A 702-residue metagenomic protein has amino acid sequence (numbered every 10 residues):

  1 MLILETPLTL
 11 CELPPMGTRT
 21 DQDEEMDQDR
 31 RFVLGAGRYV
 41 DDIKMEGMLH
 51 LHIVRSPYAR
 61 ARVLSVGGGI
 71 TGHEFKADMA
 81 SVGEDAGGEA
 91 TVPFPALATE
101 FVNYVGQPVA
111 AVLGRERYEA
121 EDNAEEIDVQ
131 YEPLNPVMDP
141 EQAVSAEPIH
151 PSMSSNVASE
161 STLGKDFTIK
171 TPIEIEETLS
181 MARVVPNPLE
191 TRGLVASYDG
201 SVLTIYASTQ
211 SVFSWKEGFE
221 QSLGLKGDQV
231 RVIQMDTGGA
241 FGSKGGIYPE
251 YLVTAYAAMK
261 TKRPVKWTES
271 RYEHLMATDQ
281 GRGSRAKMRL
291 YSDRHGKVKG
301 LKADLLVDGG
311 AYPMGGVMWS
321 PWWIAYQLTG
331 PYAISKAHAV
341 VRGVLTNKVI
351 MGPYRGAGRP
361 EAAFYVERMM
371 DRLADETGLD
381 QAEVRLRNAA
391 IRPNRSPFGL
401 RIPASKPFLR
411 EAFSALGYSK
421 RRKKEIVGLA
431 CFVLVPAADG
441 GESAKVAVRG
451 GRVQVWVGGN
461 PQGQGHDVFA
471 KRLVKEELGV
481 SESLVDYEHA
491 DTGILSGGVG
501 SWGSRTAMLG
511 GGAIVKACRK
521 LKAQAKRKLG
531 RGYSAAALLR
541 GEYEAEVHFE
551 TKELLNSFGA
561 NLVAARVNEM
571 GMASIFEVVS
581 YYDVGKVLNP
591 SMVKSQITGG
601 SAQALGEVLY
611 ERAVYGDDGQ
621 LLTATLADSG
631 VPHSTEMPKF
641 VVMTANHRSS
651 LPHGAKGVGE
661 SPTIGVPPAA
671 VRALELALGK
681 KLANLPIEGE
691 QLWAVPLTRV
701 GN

Functional and structural regions predicted by a protein language model:
L2-M153, E250, G616: Flexible, low-hydrophobicity surface segments
Q22-L34, D85-V92, S155-L194, G200 (+5 more regions): Glycine-rich loop/linker segments at domain edges
M45, M79-E84, N123-E126, K216-G218 (+11 more regions): Short acidic, glycine/serine/threonine-rich loops at helix termini
V63-V66, Q210-S222, V253, R368-L373 (+3 more regions): Short, well-ordered amphipathic alpha-helical segments that serve as non-catalytic structural scaffolds within diverse
G72-F75, M79, G87, G224-R231 (+4 more regions): C-terminal catalytic domains of large/alpha subunits in multi-subunit enzymes
R115, R263-G309, G512-R531: Phosphate/diphosphate-binding loops
I169-L223, V427-Q464, L554: Conserved beta-alpha junction segments in alpha/beta enzyme cores
A240-K262, K266-T268, H466, L473: Thiamine diphosphate
